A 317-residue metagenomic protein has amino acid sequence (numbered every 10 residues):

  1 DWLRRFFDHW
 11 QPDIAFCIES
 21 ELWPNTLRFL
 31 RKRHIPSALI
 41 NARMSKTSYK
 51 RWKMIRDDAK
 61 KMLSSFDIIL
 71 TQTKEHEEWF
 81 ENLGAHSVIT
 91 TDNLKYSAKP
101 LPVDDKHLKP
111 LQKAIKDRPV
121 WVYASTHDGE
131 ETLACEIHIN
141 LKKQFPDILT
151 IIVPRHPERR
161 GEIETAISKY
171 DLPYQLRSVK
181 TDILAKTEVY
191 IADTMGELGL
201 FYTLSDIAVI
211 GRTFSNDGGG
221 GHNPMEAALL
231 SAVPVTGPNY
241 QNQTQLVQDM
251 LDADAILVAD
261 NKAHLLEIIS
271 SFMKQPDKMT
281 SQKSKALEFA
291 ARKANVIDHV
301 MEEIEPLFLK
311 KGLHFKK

Functional and structural regions predicted by a protein language model:
D1-K317: Nucleotide-activated sugar donor-binding and catalytic core shared by glycosyltransferases and related lipid-linked
